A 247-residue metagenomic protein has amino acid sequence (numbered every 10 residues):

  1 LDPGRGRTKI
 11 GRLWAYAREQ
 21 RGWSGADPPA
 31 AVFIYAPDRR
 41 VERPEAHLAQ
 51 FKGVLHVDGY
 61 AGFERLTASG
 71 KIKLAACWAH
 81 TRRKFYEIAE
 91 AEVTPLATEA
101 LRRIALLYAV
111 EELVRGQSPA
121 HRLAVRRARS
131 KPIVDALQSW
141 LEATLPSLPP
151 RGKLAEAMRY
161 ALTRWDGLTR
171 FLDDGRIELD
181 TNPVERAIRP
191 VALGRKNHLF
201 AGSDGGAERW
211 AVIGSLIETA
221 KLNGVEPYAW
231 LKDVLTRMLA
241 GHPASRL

Functional and structural regions predicted by a protein language model:
L1-L247: Catalytic center-proximal scaffold of phosphoryl-transfer enzymes
